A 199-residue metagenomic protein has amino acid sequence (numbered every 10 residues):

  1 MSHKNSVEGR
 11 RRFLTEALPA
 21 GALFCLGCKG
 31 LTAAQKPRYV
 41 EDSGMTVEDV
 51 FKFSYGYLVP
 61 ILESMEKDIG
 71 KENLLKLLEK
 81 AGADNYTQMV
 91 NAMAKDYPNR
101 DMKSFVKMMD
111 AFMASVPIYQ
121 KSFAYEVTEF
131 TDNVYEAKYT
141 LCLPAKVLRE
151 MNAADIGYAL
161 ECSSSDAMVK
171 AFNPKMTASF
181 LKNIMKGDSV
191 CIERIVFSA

Functional and structural regions predicted by a protein language model:
S2-G21: N-terminal secretory signal peptides and thylakoid transit peptides that target proteins across membranes
L23-G27: Hydrophobic h-region of N-terminal signal peptides that target proteins for export in Gram-negative bacteria
C28-S64: C-terminal segment of N-terminal export signals and the immediately downstream linker at the start of the mature
L31, E63-L74, N173-M176: Short helix-capping/linker segments at secondary-structure and domain boundaries
E72-Y158, S163-D166: Amphipathic interaction/junction segments at domain boundaries or subunit interfaces
T128-F130, K138-Y139, K175-A199: Short terminal or interdomain "cap/linker" segment that borders an active site or interface and mediates
A159-S179: Conserved short secondary-structure elements within globular domains
